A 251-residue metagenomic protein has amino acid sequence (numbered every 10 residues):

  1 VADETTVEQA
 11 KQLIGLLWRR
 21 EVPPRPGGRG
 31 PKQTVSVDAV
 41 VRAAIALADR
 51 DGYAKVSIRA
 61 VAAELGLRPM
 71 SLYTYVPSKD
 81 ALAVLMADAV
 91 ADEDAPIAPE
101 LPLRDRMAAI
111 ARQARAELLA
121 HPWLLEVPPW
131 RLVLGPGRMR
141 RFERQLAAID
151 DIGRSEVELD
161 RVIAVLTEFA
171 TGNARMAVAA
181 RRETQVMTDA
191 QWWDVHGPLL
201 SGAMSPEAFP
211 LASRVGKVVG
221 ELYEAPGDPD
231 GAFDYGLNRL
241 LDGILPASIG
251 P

Functional and structural regions predicted by a protein language model:
V1-T34, F209-G220: N-terminal intrinsically disordered/low-complexity leader segments
A39, A43, L47-A81, L85: Helix-turn-helix
A39-A46, A81-P96, A109-Q113, R140-A147: Alpha-helical structural segments
V41, R104, D230-L241: Short, amphipathic alpha-helical "lid/cap" segments that border enzyme active or binding sites
A43-D51, A89, E93, P99 (+6 more regions): Solvent-exposed, amphipathic alpha-helical segments
A95-R140, E156-L159, I163-L166: Hydrophobic alpha-helical connector segments
R141-P198, I244-A247: Hydrophobic alpha-helical bundle segments that form small-molecule/ligand-binding pockets
E168-Q185, G202-P226, D242-G250: Amphipathic C-terminal alpha-helical segment
